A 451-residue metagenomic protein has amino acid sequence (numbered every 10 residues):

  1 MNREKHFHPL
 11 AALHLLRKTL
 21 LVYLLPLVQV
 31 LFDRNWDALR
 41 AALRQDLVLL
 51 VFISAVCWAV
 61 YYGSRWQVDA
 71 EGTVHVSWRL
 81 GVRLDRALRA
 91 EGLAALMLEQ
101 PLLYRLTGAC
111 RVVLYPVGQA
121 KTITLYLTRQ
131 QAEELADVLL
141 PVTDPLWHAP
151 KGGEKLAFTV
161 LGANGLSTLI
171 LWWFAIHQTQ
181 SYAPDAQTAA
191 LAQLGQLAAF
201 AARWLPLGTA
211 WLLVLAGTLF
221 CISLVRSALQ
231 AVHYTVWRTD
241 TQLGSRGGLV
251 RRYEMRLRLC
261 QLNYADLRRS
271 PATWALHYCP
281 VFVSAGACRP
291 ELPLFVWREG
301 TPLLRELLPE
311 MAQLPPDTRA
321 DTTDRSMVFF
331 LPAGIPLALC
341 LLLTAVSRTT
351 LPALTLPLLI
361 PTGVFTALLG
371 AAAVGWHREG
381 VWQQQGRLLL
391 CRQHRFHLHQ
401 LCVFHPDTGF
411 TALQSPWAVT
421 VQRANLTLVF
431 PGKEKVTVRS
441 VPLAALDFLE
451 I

Functional and structural regions predicted by a protein language model:
M1-I451: N-terminal basic, Ser/Thr-rich segments that initiate or prime the first beta/alpha elements at protein or domain
